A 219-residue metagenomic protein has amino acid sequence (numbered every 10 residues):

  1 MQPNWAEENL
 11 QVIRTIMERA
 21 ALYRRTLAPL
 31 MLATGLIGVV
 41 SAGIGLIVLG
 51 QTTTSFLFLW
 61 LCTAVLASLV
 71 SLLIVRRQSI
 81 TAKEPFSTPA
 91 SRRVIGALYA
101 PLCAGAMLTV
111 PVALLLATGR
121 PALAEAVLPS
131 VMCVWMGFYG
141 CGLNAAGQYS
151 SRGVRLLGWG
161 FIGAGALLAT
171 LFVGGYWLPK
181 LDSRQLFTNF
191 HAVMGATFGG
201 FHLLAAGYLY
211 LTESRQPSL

Functional and structural regions predicted by a protein language model:
M1-L27: N-terminal juxtamembrane cytosolic/stromal segments of multi-pass membrane proteins
E18-R19, S71-T88, C141-S150, A206-Y210: C-terminal ends of transmembrane helices
R25-L114: Selected alpha-helical membrane-embedding segments in polytopic membrane proteins
G35-G45, A64-S71, L102-T109, M136-A146 (+3 more regions): Helical transmembrane-bundle signal
S55, L59, V127-V131, D182-V193: Membrane-interface starts of transmembrane alpha-helices
I95-R120, G174-F190, T197: C-terminal halves and exits of single transmembrane alpha-helices
A100-W159: Membrane-proximal helix-loop-helix units in multi-pass membrane proteins
A145-L219: Terminal transmembrane helical module of multi-pass membrane proteins
